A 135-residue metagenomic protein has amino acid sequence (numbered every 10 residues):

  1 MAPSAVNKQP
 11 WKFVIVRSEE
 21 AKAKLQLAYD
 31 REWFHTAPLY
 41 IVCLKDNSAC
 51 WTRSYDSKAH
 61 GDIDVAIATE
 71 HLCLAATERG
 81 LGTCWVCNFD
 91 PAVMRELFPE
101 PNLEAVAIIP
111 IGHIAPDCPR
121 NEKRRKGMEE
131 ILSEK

Functional and structural regions predicted by a protein language model:
A5, E78, P101-N102: Arginine/glycine-rich "motif VI" loop of SF2 helicases in the C-terminal RecA-like domain
A5-A68: Glycine/small-residue-rich phosphate/adenosyl-binding loop
P38-Y40, T83, E104-V106: Structural motif
I41, D56-L97: Small-aliphatic-rich amphipathic alpha-helix that forms the alpha element of a beta-alpha
K45, N88, H113: Short secondary-structure boundary segments
C50-W51, V93-E96, P116-R120: Short active-site-adjacent structural elements
V93-I109: Short, electropositive alpha-helical surface patch
A107-K135: C-terminal helix-cap and adjacent tail motif
